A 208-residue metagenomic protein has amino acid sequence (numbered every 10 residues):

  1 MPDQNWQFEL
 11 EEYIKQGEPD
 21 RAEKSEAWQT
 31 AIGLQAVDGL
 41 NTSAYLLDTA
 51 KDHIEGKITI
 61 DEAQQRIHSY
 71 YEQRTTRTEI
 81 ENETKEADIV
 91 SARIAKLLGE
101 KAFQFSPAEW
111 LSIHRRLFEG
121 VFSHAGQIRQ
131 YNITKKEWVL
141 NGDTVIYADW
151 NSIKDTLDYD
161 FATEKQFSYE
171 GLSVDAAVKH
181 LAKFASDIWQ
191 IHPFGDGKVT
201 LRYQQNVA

Functional and structural regions predicted by a protein language model:
M1-A208: FIC/Doc superfamily catalytic core
